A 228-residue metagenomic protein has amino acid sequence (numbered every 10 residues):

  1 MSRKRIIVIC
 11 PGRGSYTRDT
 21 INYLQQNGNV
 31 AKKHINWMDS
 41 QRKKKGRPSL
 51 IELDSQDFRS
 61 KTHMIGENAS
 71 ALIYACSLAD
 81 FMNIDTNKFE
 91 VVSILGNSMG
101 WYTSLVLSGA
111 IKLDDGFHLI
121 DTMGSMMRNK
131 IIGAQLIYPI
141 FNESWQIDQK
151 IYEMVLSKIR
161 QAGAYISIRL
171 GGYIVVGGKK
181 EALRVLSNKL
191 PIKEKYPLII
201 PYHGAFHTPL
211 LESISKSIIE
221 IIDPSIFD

Functional and structural regions predicted by a protein language model:
M1-S2, E220: Short amphipathic alpha-helices and their capping/turn segments at secondary-structure boundaries
S2-L95, V176: Helix-rich "cap/lid" substructures immediately adjacent to catalytic or cofactor-binding pockets
E52-L53, L95-G96, A164-L170: Short beta-strand
Q56, S60, S93-M99, G124 (+1 more regions): Short, glycine/charge-rich beta-strand/loop segments that flank catalytic centers and engage negatively charged groups
Y74, L78, L105, F117: Conserved active-site region of classical short-chain dehydrogenase/reductase
G96-V106, A110-I111: Glycine-rich nucleophile elbow surrounding the catalytic serine of serine-hydrolase chemistry
S108-D228: Alpha/beta catalytic cores of group-transfer enzymes, especially the acyltransferase/condensing modules of polyketide
